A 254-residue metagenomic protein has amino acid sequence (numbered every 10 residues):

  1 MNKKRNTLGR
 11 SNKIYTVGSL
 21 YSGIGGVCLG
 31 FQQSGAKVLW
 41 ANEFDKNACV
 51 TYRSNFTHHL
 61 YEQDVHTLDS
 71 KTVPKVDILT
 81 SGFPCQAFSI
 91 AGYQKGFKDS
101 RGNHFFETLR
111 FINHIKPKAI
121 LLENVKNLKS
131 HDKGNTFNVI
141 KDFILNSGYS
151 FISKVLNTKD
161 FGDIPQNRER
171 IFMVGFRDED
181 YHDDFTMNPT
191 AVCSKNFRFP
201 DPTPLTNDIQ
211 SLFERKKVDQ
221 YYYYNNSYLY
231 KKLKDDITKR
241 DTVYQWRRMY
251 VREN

Functional and structural regions predicted by a protein language model:
T16-G18: Conserved beta-strand elements of the Class I
L20-I24: Class I SAM-dependent methyltransferase "Motif I" SAM/SAH-binding loop
G30-K37, N55: A short, Lys/Arg-enriched amphipathic alpha-helix followed by its capping loop at the start of a domain
A41-N42: The conserved SAM/SAH-binding core of class I Rossmann-like methyltransferase domains, concentrating on the hydrophobic
D45: Conserved SAM/SAH-binding beta-strand->alpha-helix loop
V50-V73: S-adenosyl-L-methionine
L68-I78, F88-N254: Class I S-adenosyl-L-methionine
